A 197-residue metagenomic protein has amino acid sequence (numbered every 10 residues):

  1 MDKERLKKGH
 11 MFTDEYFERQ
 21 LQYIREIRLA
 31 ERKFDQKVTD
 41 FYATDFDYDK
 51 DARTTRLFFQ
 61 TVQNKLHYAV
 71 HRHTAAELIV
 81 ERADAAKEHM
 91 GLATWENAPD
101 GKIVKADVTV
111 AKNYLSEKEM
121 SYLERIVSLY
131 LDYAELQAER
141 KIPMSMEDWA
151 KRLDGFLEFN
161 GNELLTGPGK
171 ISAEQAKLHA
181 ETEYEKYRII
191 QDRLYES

Functional and structural regions predicted by a protein language model:
M1-S197: Positively charged, phosphate-engaging catalytic surfaces used for nucleic-acid and nucleotide handling
